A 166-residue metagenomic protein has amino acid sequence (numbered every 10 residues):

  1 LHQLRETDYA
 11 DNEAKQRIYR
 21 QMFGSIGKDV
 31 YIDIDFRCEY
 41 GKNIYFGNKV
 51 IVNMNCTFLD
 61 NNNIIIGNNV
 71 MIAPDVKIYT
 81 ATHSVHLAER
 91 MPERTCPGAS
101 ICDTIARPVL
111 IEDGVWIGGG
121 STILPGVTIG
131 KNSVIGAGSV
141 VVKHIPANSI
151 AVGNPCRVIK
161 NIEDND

Functional and structural regions predicted by a protein language model:
L1-D29, V85, C156-D166: Terminal amphipathic alpha-helical/low-complexity segments used for targeting or macromolecular assembly
E6, R17-Q21, N68, D113 (+1 more regions): Replace "anionic and nucleotidyl ligands
K28, I32-R37: Arg/Lys-rich RNA-binding interfaces used to dock onto structured RNA substrates
Y31, I51, W116, V134 (+1 more regions): Short-chain dehydrogenase/reductase
F36-F46, I51-T128, N154-C156, K160-D166: Flexible, glycine/small-residue-enriched loop-and-beta-strand segment within the central core of proteins
I123-C156: C-terminal/domain-terminus segments
